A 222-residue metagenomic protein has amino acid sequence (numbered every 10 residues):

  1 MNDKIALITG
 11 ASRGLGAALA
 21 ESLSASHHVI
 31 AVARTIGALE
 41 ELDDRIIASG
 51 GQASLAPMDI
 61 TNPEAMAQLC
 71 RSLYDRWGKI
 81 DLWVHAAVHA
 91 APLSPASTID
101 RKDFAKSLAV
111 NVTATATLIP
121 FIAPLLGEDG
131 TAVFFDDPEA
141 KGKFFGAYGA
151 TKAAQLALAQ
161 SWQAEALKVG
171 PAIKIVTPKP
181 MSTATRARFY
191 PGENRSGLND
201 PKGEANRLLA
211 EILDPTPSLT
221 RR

Functional and structural regions predicted by a protein language model:
T9, I80-V88, N111, F134 (+1 more regions): Rossmann-fold scaffold of SDR-type NAD(P)-dependent oxidoreductases
S12-R13: Conserved glycine-rich cofactor-binding loop
S26-E41: Conserved glycine-rich Rossmann-like NAD(P)H-binding loop of the short-chain dehydrogenase/reductase
A67, V88-A105: Conserved mid-core segment of classical short-chain dehydrogenase/reductases
R71-D75, V110-G130, A164: Amphipathic alpha-helical dimer-interface segment in Rossmann-like NAD(P)H-dependent oxidoreductases
V88-H89, P124, D129-K168, T177-P180: Catalytic loop of short-chain dehydrogenase/reductase
S97-A116, V133, Q155: Catalytic Tyr-X3-Lys loop
K168-P178, T183, P191-R222: C-terminal helical subdomain
